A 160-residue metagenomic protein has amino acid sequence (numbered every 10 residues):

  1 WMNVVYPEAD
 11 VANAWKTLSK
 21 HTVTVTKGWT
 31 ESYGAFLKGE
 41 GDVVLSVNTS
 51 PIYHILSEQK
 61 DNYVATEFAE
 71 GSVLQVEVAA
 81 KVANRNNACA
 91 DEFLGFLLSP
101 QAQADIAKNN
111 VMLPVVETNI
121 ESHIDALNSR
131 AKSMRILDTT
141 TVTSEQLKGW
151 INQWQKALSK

Functional and structural regions predicted by a protein language model:
W1-E70: Ligand-binding pocket segment of bilobal, Venus flytrap-like solute-binding proteins
N3-V4, Q75-A90, L97, D105-K108: A bilobed periplasmic-binding-protein/Venus flytrap-type ligand-binding module shared by bacterial periplasmic
D10-A14, G28-S32, S50, N86-A90 (+4 more regions): Stable alpha-helical elements in mature extracytoplasmic
K16, G34, K38, D91-G95 (+4 more regions): Solvent-exposed, polar/charged alpha-helical surfaces in well-ordered, non-transmembrane soluble domains, broadly
T24, G28, V73, V82-N86 (+4 more regions): Extracytoplasmic/periplasmic, Sec-exported soluble proteins
T66-F68, L74, F93: N-terminal secretory/targeting leader peptides
F96-I120: Periplasmic-binding protein-like
H123-K160: Extracellular/periplasmic bilobal clamshell ligand-binding domains
